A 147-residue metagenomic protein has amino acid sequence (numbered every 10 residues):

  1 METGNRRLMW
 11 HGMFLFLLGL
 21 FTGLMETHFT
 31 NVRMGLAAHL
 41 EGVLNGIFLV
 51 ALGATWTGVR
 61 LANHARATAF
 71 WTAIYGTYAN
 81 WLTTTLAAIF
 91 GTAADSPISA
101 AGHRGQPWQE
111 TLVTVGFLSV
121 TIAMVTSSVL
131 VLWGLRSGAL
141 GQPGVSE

Functional and structural regions predicted by a protein language model:
M1-R7, M25-M34, A51-W71, I89-I98 (+1 more regions): Juxtamembrane membrane-water interface segments of multi-pass membrane proteins, especially cytoplasmic-side
L8-M25, L36-W56, W71-I89, L118-W133: Hydrophobic cores of alpha-helical transmembrane segments in multi-pass integral membrane proteins
N31-V32, A38, E110: Membrane-helix interfacial "entry" motifs
A94-V113: Short, membrane-exposed interhelical loops at transmembrane-helix boundaries
Q109-E147: Long, solvent-exposed, polar/charged low-complexity segments
